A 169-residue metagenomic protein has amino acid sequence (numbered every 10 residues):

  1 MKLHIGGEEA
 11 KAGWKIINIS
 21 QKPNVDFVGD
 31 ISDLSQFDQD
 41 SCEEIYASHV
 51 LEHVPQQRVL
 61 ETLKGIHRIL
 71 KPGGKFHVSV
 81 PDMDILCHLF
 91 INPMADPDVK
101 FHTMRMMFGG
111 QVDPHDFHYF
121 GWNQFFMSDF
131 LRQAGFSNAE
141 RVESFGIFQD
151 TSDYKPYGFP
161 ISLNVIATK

Functional and structural regions predicted by a protein language model:
K2-H88, F125, V165-K169: Conserved SAM-binding loop
R58-G65, K71, K75-T168: S-adenosyl-L-methionine-dependent methyltransferase catalytic module, highlighting the catalytic core
